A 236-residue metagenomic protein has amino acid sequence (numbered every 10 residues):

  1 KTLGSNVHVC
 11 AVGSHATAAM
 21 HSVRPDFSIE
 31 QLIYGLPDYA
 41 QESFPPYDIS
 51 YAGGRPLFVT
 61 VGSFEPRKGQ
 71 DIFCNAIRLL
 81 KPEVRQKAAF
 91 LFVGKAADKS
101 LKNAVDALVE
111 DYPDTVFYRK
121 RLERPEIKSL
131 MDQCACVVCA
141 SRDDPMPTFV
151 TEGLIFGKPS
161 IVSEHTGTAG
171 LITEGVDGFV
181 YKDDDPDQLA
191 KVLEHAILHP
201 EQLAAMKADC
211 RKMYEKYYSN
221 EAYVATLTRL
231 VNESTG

Functional and structural regions predicted by a protein language model:
T2-I29, L36-D38: A short, active-site helix/loop in glycosyltransferases that binds the activated sugar's phosphate group
C10, S50-K68, C74-I77, L91: Conserved donor-binding/catalytic core segment of Leloir-type glycosyltransferases
A16-H21, L91-P113, E126: Short, structured helix-loop element that forms part of the nucleotide-activated donor/catalytic region
R121, S129-C134: Short alpha-helical donor nucleotide-sugar binding micro-motif in glycosyltransferases
R142: Aromatic "clamp/platform" in nucleotide-sugar-dependent glycosyltransferases that forms part of the donor/acceptor
P159-V162: Short hydrophobic beta-strand element within catalytic cores of glycosyltransferases and related nucleotide-activated
E174-G175, F179-P186, H195-P200: Conserved acidic donor-binding segment of nucleotide-sugar-dependent glycosyltransferases
Q188, H195, Q202-Y217, Y223: A short, well-ordered alpha-helix in the C-terminal region of glycosyltransferases
